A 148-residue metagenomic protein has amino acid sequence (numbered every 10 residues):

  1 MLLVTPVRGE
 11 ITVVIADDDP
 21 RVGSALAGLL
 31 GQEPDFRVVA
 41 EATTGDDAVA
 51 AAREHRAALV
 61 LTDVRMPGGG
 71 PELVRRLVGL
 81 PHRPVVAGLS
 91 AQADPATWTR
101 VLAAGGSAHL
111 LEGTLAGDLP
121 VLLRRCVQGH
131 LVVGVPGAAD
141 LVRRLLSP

Functional and structural regions predicted by a protein language model:
M1-T12, L146: Non-catalytic signal-transmission and effector/linker regions of two-component phosphorelay proteins
G9-V22, L26-L30, V60: Conserved acidic segment of CheY-like receiver
E41-L59: Acidic, metal-coordinating helix/loop segments flanking the phosphotransfer/catalytic sites of two-component signaling
A58, T62-V64, S90: Active-site residues of response regulator receiver
P71-R83: Short amphipathic alpha-helix used as the core "switch/output" element in two-component signaling
R83-A93: A short, hydrophobic beta-strand element within the central beta-sheet of small alpha/beta folds
W98-A103, G113-P148: Short, flexible helix-to-coil linker/hinge segments that flank and couple to helix-turn-helix
